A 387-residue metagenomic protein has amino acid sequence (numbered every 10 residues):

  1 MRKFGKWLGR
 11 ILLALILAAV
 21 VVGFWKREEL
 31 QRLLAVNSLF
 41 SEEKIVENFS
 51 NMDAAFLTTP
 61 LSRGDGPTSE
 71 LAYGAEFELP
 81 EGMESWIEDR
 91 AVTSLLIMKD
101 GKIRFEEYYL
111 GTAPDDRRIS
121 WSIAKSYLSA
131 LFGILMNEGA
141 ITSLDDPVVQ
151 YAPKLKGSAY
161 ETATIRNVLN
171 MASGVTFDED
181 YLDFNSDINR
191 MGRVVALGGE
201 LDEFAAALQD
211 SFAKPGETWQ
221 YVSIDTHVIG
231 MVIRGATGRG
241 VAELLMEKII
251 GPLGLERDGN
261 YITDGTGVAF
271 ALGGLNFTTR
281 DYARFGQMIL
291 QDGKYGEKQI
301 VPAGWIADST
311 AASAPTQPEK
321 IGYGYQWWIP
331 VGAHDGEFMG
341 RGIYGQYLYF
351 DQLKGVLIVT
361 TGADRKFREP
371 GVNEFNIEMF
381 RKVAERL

Functional and structural regions predicted by a protein language model:
R2-A113, I141, N170, G199 (+3 more regions): N-terminal leader/targeting segments and the immediately adjacent pre-domain N-terminus
E84, G133, V149, R166-L169 (+9 more regions): Non-transmembrane alpha-helical segments in soluble domains of secreted/periplasmic/extracellular proteins
G101, I119-L144, V168, I229-I233 (+1 more regions): Active-site SXXK
F105-E107, V149-Q150, F184-K214, R239-D258: Short, charged, amphipathic alpha-helices and their helix-cap/turn boundaries
Y109-A113, R117, D364-F367: A short acidic/small-residue loop/turn micro-motif
E138-T176, A207, G235-G273, F277: Active-site helix/loop module of the DD-peptidase/beta-lactamase fold, centered on the serine-lysine SxxK catalytic
D225-V232, A271-K294, Q346-G362: Active-site-proximal alpha-helical segments within enzyme catalytic domains
E256-G259, I306-L357: Active-site Gly/Thr loop motif
